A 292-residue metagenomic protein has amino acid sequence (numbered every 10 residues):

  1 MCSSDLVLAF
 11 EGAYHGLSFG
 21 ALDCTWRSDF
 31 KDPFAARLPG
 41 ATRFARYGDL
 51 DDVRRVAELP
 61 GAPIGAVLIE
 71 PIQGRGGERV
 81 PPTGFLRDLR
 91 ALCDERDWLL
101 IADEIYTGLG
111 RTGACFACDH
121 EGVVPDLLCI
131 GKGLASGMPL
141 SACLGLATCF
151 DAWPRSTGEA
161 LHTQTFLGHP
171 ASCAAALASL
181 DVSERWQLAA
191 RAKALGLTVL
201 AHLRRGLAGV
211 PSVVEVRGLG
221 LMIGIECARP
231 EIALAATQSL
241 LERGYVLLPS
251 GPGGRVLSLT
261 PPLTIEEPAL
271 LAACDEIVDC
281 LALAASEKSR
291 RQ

Functional and structural regions predicted by a protein language model:
M1-Q292: Conserved N-terminal phosphate-binding loop of PLP-dependent enzymes in the Aspartate aminotransferase
